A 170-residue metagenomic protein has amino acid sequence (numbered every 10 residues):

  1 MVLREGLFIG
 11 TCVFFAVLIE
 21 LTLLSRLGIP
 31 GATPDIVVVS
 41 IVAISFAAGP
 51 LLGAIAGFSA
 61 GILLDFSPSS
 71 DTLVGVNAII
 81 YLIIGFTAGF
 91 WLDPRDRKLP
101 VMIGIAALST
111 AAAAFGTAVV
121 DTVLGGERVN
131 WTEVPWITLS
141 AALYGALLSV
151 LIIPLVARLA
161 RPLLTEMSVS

Functional and structural regions predicted by a protein language model:
M1-S170: Terminal, non-globular segments
